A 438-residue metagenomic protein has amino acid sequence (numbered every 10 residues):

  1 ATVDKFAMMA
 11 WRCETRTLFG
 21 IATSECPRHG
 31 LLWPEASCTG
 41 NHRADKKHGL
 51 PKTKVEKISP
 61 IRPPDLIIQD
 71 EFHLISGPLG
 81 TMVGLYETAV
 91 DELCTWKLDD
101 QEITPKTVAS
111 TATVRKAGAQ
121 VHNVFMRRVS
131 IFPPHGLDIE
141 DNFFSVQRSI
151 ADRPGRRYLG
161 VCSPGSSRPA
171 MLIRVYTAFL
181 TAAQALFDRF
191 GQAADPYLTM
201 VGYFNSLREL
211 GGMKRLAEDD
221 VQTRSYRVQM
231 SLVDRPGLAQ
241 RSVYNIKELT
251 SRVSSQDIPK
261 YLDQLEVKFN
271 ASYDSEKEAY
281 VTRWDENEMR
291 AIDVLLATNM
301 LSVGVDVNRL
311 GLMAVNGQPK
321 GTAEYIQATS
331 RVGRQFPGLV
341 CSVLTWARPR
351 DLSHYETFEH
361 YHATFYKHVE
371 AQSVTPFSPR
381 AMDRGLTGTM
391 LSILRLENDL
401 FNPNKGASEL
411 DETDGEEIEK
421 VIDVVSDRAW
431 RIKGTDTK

Functional and structural regions predicted by a protein language model:
V3-D4, N205-L207, V233-Q240, I246-L262 (+1 more regions): Conserved helicase motor
D4, T17-N41, D45, K57-W96: SF2 helicase catalytic motif II
E71-L79, V90-Q120, P134-H135: Conserved helicase ATPase motor motifs in RecA-like P-loop NTPase domains
P105, R115-V124, R128-V221: Conserved interdomain linker/interface between the two RecA-like ATPase lobes of SF2 helicase motors
V253-A297: Conserved helicase ATPase core of P-loop NTP-dependent helicases/translocases
L301, V305-G317, L339-S342: A short beta-strand element within the Helicase C-terminal
R331-F365: Conserved segment of the helicase C-terminal RecA-like domain
T375-K438: Long, largely alpha-helical accessory region at the distal end of helicase-like NTP-driven motors
